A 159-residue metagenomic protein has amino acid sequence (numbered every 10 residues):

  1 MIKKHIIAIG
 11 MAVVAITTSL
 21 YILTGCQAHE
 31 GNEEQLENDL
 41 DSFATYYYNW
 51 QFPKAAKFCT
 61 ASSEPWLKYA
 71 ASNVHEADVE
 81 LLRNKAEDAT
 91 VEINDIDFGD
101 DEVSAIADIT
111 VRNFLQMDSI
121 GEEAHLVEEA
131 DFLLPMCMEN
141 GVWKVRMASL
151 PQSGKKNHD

Functional and structural regions predicted by a protein language model:
I2-M11: Bacterial N-terminal signal peptides that target proteins for export
G10-Y21: Bacterial N-terminal signal peptides
L20-N49, K57: Short, low-complexity N-terminal intrinsically disordered segments enriched in polar/charged residues
E37, F52-N113: Short solvent-exposed beta->alpha transition segments
F98-D159: Exposed beta-sheet edge and beta->alpha loop/turn motif
